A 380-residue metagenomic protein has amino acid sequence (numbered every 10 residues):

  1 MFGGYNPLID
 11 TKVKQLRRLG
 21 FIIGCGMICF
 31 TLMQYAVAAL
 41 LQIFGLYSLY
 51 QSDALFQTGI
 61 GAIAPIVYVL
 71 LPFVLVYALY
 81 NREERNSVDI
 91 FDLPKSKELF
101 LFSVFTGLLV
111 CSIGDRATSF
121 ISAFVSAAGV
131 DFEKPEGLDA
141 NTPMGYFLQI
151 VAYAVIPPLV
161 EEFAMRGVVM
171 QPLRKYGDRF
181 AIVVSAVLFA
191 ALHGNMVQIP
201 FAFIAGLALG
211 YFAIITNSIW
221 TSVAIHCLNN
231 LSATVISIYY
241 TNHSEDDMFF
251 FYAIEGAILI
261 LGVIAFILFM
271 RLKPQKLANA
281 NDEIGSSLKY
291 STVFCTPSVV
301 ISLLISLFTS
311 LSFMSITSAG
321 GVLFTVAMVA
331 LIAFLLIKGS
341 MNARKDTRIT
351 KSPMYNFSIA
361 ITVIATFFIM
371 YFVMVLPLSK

Functional and structural regions predicted by a protein language model:
F2-D10, L46-Y50, F56-L108, A123-V125 (+2 more regions): Membrane-helix interface linkers and caps
N6-P65, I156, E161-A164, L228-N229 (+1 more regions): Transmembrane alpha-helical insertion/packing segments
R17-M33, L101-V110, T292-L303, I359-F367: Alpha-helical transmembrane segments
M27-I43, S112-S119, I305-S310, Y371-V375: Alpha-helical transmembrane segments of multi-pass membrane proteins
F30-Y80, F251-I254, S315-A330: Alpha-helical transmembrane segments in multi-pass membrane proteins
L46-S52, V88, A123-K134, T241-M248 (+1 more regions): Membrane-interface helix termini and inter-helical loops of multi-pass transporters
L55-G59, S87-P157, R348-F357, V373-K380: Juxtamembrane helix-loop-helix connectors linking adjacent transmembrane helices in multi-pass membrane enzymes
Y146-I337, R344-K380: Transmembrane helix-loop-helix hairpins at the membrane interface of multi-pass integral membrane proteins
